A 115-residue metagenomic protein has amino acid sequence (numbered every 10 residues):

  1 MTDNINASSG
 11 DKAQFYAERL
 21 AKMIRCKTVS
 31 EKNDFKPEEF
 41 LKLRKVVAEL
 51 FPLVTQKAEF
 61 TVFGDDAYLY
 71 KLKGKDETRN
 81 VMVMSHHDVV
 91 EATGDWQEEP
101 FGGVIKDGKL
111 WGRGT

Functional and structural regions predicted by a protein language model:
M1-T115: Acidic/His- and Gly-rich active-site-bordering loop/insert found across diverse amide/peptide-bond hydrolases
